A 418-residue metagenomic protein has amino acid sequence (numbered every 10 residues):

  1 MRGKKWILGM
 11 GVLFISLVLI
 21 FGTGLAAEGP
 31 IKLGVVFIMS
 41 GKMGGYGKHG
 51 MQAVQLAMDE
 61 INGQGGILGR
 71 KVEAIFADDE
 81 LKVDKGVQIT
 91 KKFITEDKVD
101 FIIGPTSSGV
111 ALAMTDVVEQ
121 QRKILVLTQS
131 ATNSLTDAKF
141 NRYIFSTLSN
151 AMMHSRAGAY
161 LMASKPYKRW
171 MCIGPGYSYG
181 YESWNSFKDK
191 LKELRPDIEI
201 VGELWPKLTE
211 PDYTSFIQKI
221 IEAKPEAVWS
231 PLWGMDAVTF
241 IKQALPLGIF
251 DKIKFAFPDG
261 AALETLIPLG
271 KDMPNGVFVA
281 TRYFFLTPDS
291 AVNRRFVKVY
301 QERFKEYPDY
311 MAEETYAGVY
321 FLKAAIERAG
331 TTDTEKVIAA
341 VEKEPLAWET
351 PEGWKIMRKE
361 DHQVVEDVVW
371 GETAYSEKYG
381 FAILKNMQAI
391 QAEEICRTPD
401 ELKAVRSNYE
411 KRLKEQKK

Functional and structural regions predicted by a protein language model:
M1-K32, R406-K418: Short, low-complexity disordered leader/linker segments with a strong preference for bacterial N-terminal type II
G24-V35, G63-V72, M162-K168: Immediate post-signal peptide segment of exported/extracytoplasmic ligand-binding proteins
G34-Q55, A77-D84, T106-S107, I173-E182 (+2 more regions): Extracytoplasmic "Venus flytrap"
G45-Q52, Q64-D137, T147, P206-Y213 (+1 more regions): Beta-alpha junction/loop-to-helix N-cap segments that form part of ligand/metal-binding clefts
K98-E203, K252-F278: Extracytoplasmic ligand/sensor domains, especially the bilobed periplasmic-binding protein
S108-E119, Q218, P225-L247, G318: Hydrophobic alpha-helical
A244-Y316, E327-T332, I383-K417: Extracellular/periplasmic periplasmic-binding protein-like sensory domains
E302-A312, K323-I390, K417-K418: Segments of small-molecule ligand-sensing domains
